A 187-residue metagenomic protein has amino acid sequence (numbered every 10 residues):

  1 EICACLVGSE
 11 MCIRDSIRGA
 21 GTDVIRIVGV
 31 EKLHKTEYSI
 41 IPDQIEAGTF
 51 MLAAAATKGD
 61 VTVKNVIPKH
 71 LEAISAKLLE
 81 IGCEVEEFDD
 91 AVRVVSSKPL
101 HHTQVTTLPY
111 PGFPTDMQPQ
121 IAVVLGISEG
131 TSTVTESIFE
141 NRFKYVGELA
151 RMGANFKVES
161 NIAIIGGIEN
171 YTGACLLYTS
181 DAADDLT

Functional and structural regions predicted by a protein language model:
E1-G8, I13, Y178-T187: Single conserved hydrophobic/aromatic residue that forms the stacking wall/gate of nucleotide- or nucleobase-binding
D15-Q44, A55-A56, A76-Y110, M152-S180: Self-splicing inteins and homing endonuclease
S39-D43, K64-P68, Y110-F113, T135: Hydrophobic alpha-helical scaffolding
I45-E46, D116: Glycine-rich phosphate/pyrophosphate-binding beta-alpha loops
A47-V66: Membrane-embedded hairpin module used as a gating/binding unit in multi-pass transport and secretion proteins
G112-I165: C-terminal structural cap/anchor segments
